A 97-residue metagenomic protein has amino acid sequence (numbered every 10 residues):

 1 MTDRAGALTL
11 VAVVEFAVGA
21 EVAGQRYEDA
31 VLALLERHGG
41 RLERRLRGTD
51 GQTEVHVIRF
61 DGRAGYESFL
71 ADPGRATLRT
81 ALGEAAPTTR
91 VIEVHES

Functional and structural regions predicted by a protein language model:
M1-P73, V91-S97: Short S/T/G/P-rich N-terminal loop/turn motif that feeds into the first structured element of a domain
Y66, G74-A85: C-terminal structural segments of small proteins and small subunits
P87-T89: Short, mixed-charge low-complexity intrinsically disordered segments
